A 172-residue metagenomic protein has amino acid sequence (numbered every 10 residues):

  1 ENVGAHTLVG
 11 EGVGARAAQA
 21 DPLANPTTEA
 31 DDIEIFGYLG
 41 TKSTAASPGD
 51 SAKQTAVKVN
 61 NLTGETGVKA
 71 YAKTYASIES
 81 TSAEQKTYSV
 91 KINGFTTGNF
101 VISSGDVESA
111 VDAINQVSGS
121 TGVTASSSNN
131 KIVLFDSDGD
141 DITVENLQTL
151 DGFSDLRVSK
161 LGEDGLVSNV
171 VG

Functional and structural regions predicted by a protein language model:
E1-G172: Long, low-complexity, repeat-rich, intrinsically disordered, solvent-exposed domains used in surface/appendage assembly
